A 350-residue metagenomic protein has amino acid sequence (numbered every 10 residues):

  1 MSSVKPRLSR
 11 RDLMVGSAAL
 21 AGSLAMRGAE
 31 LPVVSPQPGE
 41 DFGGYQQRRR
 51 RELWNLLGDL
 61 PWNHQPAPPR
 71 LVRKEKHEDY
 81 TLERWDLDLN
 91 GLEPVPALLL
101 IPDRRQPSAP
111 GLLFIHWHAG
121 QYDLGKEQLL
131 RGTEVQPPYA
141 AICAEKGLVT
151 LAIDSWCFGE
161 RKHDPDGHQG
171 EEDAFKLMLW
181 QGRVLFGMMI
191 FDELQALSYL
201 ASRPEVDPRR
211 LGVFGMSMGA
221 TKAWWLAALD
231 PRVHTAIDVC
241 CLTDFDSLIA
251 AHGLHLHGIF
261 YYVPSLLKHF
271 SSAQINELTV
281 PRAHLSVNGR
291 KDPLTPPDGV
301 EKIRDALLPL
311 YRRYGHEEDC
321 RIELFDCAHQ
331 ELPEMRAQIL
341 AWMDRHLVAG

Functional and structural regions predicted by a protein language model:
S2-L20: N-terminal secretory signal peptides and thylakoid transit peptides that target proteins across membranes
Q65-R105: N-terminal cap/lid segment of alpha/beta-hydrolase-fold proteins
I115-F191, I249-A250: Cap/lid segment of the alpha/beta-hydrolase catalytic domain
L179-W180, Q195, T235-N276, P281 (+2 more regions): Mobile cap/lid helix-loop segments that gate and shape the active-site cleft of serine hydrolases
Q195-I259: Primarily recognizes the serine-hydrolase "nucleophile elbow" in alpha/beta-hydrolase and SGNH/GDSL folds
S286-N288: Short beta-strand/loop motif that positions the catalytic acidic residue of the alpha/beta-hydrolase fold
K291-T295, Q330: Acidic catalytic loop of the alpha/beta-hydrolase fold
D305-A306, L310-G350: C-terminal catalytic histidine-bearing segment of alpha/beta-hydrolase fold enzymes
